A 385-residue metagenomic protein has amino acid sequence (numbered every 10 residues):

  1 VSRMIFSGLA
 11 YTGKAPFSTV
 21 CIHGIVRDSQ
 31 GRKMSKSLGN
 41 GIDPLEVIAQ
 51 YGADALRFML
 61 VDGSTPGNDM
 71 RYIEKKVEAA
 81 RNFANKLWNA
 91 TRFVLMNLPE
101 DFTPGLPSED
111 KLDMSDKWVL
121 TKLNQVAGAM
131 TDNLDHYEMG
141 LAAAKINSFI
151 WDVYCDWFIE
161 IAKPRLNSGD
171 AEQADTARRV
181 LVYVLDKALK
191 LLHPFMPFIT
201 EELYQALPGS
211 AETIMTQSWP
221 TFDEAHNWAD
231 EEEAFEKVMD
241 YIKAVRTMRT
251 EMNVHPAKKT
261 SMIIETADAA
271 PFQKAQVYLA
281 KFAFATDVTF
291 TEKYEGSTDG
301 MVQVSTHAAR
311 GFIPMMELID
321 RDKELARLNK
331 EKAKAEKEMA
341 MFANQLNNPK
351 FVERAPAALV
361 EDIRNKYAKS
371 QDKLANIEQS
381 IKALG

Functional and structural regions predicted by a protein language model:
I5-L9: Hydrophobic "lid/gating" helix adjacent to the active-site nucleophile that controls access to an acyl-thioester pocket
A10-A49, A53, N68, I73-G385: Feature 926 captures the class I aminoacyl-tRNA synthetase adenylation module centered on the KMSKS loop
F58-M59, G63: Non-catalytic, structured segments within soluble enzyme domains
